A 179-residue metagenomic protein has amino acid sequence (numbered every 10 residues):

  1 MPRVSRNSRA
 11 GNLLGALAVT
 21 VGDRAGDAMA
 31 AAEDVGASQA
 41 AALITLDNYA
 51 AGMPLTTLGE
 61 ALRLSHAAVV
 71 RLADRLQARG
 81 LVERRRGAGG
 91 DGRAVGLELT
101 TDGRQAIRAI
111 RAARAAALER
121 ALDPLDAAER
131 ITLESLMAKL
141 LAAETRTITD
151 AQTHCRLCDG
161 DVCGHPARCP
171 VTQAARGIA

Functional and structural regions predicted by a protein language model:
M1-E33: N-terminal leader segment of winged-helix/HTH proteins
A10, L17, V21, S38-Q39 (+2 more regions): N-terminal positioning helix adjacent to the helix-turn-helix/winged-helix DNA-binding module
V21-A28, L62, A106, I110-L125 (+2 more regions): Alpha-helical linker/hinge and terminal dimerization helices associated with HTH transcriptional regulators
D23-S65, R79, A151-H154: N-terminal helix-turn-helix DNA-binding core of bacterial DNA-binding proteins
D74-I131: Charged, amphipathic alpha-helical coiled-coil/dimerization segments
I131, S135-A179: C-terminal regulatory/oligomerization modules of transcriptional regulators
